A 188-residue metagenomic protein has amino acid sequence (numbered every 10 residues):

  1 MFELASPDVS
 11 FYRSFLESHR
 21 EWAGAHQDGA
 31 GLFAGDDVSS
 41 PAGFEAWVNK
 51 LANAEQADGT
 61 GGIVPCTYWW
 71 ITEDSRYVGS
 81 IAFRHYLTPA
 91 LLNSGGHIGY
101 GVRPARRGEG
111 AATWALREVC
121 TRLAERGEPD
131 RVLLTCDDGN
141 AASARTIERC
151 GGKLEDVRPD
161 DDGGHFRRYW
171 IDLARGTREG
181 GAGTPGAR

Functional and structural regions predicted by a protein language model:
M1-H97, P104, R122, D160-R188: GNAT-family acyltransferases
H85, V102, L134-C136: Short glycine-centered, acidic/aromatic-flanked micro-motifs in structured strand/loop junctions that mark active-site
G99-V102, G108-R122, A144-R149: Conserved acetyl-CoA-binding loop-helix of GNAT-fold acetyltransferases
P104, D138, D156: Residue-level signal for short, function-critical loop segments
R107, L134-A144: Conserved beta-strand-loop-alpha-helix junction that forms the acyl-donor binding cleft
A111, E128-P129, G152: Helix N-cap/coil-helix junction residues
L123-T135: Conserved GNAT acetyl-CoA-binding A-motif
L133-T135, G151-R168: Conserved catalytic-core motifs of GNAT/GCN5-like acyltransferases
